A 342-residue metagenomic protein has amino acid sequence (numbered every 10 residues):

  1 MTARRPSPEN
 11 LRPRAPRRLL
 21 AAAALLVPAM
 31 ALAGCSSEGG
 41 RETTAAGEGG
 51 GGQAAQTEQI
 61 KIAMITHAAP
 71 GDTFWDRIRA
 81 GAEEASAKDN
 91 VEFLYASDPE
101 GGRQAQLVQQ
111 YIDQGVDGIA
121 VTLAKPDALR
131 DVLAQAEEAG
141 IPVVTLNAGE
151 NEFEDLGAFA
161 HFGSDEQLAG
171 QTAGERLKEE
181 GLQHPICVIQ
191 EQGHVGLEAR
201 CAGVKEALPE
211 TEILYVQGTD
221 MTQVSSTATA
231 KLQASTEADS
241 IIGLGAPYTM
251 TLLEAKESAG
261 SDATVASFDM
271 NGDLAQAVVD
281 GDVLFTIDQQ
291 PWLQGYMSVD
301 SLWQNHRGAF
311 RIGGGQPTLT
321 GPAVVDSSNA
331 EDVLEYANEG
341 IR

Functional and structural regions predicted by a protein language model:
A22, S36, E58, A207-L208 (+2 more regions): Hinge/cleft segment of the Venus flytrap/periplasmic-binding protein
M30-G34: C-terminal motif of bacterial Sec signal peptides marking the signal peptidase cleavage site
C35-E58: Short, low-complexity, disordered segments immediately C-terminal to signal peptides in bacterial exported proteins
A55, Q59-A85, D89, L94-Q106 (+3 more regions): Extracytoplasmic "Venus flytrap"
E92-G115, L214-S235, T249-T251: Structural motif
Q104, A160-P185, V224-S225, M270-L274 (+1 more regions): Hydrophobic alpha-helical segments within soluble ligand-binding/sensing domains
V121-E137, V204, G218-Q276: Hydrophobic alpha-helical
D127-L168, N271-V279, V283-L284, L334: Flexible loop/hinge segments that line or gate small-molecule binding clefts
